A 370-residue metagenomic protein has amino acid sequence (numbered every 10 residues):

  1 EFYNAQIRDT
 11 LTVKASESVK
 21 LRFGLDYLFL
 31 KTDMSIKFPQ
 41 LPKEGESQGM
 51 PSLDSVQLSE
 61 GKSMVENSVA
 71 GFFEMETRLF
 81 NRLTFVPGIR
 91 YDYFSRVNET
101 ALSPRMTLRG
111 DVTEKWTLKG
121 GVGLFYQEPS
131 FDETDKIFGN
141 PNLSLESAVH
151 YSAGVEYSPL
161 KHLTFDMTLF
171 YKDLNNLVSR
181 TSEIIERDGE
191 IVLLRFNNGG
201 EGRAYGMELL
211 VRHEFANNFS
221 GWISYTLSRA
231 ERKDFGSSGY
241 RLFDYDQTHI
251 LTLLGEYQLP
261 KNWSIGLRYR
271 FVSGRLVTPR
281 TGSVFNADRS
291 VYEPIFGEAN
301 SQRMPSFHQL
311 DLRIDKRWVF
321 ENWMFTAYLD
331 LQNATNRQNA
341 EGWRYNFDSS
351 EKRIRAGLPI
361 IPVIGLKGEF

Functional and structural regions predicted by a protein language model:
F2, K14-R22, D26, E60-N175 (+2 more regions): Structural signature of Gram-negative outer-membrane beta-barrels, strongest in the C-terminal barrel of TonB-dependent
N4-R8, S59-M64, S144, T164-S224 (+2 more regions): Outer membrane beta-barrel strand-and-loop segments of large Gram-negative receptors, especially TonB-dependent
I7-V13, G71-T77, M106-G110, A153-Y157 (+7 more regions): Residues on the lipid-exposed face of transmembrane beta-strands in outer-membrane beta-barrel proteins
K14-S18, F80-R82, D111-K115, A148 (+9 more regions): Outer-membrane beta-barrel channels and translocator barrels
F23-F29, P87-Y91, G120-L124, M167-Y171 (+4 more regions): Transmembrane beta-barrel strands of outer-membrane/channel proteins
I36-P39, G45, G49-M50, S95-V97 (+4 more regions): Surface-exposed extracellular loop regions of Gram-negative outer-membrane beta-barrel proteins, predominantly
L79, Y171, N197-T281: Gram-negative outer-membrane beta-barrel transporters
N175, R270-V291, P305-D311, D315-F370: C-terminal beta-signal and adjacent terminal beta-strands/loops of Gram-negative outer-membrane beta-barrel proteins
